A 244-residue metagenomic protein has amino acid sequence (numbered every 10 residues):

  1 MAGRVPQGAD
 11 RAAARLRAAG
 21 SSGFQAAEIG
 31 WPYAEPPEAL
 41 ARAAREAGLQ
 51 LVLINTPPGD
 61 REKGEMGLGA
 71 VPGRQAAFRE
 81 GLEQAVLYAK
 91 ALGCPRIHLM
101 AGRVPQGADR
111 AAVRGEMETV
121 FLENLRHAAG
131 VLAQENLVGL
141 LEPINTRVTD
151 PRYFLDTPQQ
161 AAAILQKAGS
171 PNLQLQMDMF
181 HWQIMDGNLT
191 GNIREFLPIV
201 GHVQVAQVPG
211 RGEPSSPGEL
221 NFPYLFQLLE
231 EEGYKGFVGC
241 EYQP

Functional and structural regions predicted by a protein language model:
M1-G20, G93-P95, L155-M177, H181-P244: Histidine-acidic metal/acid-base catalytic patches
G3-R4, Y33, P57-D60, A101-P105 (+4 more regions): Active-site-proximal loop/turn and secondary-structure-junction residues that shape catalytic pockets, frequently
Q25-A34: A short beta-strand-loop structural module common to alpha/beta enzyme folds
E28, V52-N55, H98, L140 (+2 more regions): Conserved beta-strand positions in the central sheet of alpha/beta enzyme cores
Y33-R45, L220: Active-site-adjacent beta->alpha loops and helix N-cap segments on the catalytic face of soluble alpha/beta enzymes
L68-Q174, I184: Active-site acidic/histidine proton-transfer and metal-coordination neighborhood in alpha/beta enzyme cores
